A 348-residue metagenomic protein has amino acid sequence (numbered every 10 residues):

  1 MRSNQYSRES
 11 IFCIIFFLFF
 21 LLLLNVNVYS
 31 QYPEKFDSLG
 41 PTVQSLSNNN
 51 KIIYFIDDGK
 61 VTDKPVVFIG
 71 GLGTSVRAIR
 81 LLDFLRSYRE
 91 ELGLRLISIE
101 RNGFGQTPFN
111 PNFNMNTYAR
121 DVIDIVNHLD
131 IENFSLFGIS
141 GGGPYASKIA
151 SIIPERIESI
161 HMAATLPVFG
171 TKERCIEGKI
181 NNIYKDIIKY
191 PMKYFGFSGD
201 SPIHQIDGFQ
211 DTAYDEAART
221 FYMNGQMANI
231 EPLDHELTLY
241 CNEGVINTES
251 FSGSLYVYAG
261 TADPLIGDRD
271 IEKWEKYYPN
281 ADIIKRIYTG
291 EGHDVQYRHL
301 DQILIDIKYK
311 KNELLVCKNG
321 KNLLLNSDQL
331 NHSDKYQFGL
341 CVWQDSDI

Functional and structural regions predicted by a protein language model:
L72-L85: The serine-hydrolase catalytic nucleophile loop
R89-Q106: Conserved alpha/beta-hydrolase
T117-F134: Conserved acidic catalytic loop of the alpha/beta-hydrolase fold
I160-K189: Flexible "cap/lid" loop of the alpha/beta hydrolase fold
I180-N182, D186-I246, Y336-W343: Alpha/beta-hydrolase
F251, V257-A259: Short beta-strand/loop motif that positions the catalytic acidic residue of the alpha/beta-hydrolase fold
P264-D270: Conserved alpha/beta-hydrolase "acid-adjacent" motif
A281-D347: Catalytic active-site module of serine/aspartate enzymes centered on a nucleophile-bearing elbow/loop
